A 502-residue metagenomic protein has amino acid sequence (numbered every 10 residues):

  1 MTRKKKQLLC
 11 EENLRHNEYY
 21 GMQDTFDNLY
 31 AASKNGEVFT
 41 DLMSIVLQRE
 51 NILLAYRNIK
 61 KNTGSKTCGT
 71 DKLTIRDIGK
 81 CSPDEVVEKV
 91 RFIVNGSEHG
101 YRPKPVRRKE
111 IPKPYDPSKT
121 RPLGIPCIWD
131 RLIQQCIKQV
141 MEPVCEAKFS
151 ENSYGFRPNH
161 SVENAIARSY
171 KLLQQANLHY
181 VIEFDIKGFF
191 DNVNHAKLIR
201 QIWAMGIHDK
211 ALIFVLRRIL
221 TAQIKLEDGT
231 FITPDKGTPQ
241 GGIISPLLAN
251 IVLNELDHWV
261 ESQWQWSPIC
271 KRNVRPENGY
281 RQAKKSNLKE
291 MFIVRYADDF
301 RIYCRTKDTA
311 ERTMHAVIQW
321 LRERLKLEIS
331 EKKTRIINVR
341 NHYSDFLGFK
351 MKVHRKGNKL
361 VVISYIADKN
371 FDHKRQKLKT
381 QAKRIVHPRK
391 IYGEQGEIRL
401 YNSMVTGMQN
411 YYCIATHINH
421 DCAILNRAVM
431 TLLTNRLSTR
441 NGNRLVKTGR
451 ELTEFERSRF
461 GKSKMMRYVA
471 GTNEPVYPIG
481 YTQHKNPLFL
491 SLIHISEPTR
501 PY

Functional and structural regions predicted by a protein language model:
M1-D84: Non-catalytic, polymerase-adjacent accessory regions of viral genome-replication enzymes
R91-S118, I128, L132-V140, A165-Q175 (+1 more regions): Reverse-transcriptase-like RNA-dependent polymerase core
P103, K148-N152, R157, N164-E331 (+2 more regions): Conserved polymerase palm-domain catalytic core
P122, T233-T238, K383-E397, Q409-H420: Short, solvent-exposed helix-loop connector elements
T221, L325-G393, E397, V405-T406: A conserved non-catalytic segment of reverse transcriptases and RNA-directed RNA polymerases corresponding to the late
E397-L452: Non-catalytic, peripheral interaction segments enriched in hydrophobic/basic residues
I493-Y502: Single conserved hydrophobic/aromatic residue that forms the stacking wall/gate of nucleotide- or nucleobase-binding
